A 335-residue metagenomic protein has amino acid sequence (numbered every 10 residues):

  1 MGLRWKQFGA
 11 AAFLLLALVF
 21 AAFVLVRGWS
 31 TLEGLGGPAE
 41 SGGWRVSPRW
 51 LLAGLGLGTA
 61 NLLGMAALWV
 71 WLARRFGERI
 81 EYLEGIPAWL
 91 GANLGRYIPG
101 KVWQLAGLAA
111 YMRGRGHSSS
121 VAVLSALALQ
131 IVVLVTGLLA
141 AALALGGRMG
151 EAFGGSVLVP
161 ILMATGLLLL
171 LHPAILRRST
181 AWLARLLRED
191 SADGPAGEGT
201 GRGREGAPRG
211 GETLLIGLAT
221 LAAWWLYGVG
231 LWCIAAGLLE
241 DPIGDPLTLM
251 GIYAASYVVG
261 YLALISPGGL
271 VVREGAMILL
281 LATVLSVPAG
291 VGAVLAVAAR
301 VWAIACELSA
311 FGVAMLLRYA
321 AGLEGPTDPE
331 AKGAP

Functional and structural regions predicted by a protein language model:
M1-L90, G137, L143-L262, V284-P335: Predominantly cytoplasmic-facing regulatory/coupling regions of multi-pass membrane proteins
E81-E84, A92-Y97, Q104-L108, V121 (+1 more regions): A generic structured-segment signal
Y82-P87, K101-Q104, R113-Q130, V287-A298: Membrane-interface alpha-helices at helix entry/exit sites of multi-pass transporters
G91-I98, A254-E274: Transmembrane alpha-helix interface/packing and boundary motifs in multi-pass membrane proteins, characterized by
N93-V102, Q130-L138: Mid-bilayer segments of alpha-helical transmembrane spans in multi-pass integral membrane proteins that mediate
V102-R115, I265-T283: Re-entrant/interfacial helical elements at transmembrane boundaries that shape and gate the permeation pathway
L108-M112, Q130-V132, L145-A152, V272-I278 (+1 more regions): Short alpha-helical linear motifs
